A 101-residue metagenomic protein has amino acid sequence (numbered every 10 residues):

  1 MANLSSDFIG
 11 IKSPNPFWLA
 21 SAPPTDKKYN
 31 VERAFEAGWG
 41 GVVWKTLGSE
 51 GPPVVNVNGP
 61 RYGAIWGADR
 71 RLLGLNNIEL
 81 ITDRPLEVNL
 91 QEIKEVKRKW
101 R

Functional and structural regions predicted by a protein language model:
A2-S13, W18-R101: Active-site entrance/lid segments in N-terminal catalytic domains of soluble metabolic enzymes
